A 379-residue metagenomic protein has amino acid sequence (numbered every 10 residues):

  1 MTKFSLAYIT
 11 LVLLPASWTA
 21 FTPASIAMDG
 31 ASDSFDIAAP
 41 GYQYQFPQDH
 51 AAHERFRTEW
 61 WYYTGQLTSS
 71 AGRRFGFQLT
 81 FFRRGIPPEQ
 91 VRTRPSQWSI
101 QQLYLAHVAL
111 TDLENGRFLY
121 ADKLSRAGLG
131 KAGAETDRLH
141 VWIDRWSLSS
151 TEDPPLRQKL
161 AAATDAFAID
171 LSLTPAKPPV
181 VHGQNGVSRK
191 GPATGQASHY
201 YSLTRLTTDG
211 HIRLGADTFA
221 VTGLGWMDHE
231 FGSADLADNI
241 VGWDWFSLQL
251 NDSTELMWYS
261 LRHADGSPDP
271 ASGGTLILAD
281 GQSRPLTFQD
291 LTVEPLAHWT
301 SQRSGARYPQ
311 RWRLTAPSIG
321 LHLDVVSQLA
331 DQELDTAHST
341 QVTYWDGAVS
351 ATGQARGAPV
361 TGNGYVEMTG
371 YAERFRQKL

Functional and structural regions predicted by a protein language model:
M1-S5: Positively charged n-region of N-terminal signal peptides that target proteins for export
A7-A20: Bacterial N-terminal signal peptides
F21-L379: Structured soluble/peripheral alpha/beta segments that form catalytic or ligand/cofactor-binding pockets
